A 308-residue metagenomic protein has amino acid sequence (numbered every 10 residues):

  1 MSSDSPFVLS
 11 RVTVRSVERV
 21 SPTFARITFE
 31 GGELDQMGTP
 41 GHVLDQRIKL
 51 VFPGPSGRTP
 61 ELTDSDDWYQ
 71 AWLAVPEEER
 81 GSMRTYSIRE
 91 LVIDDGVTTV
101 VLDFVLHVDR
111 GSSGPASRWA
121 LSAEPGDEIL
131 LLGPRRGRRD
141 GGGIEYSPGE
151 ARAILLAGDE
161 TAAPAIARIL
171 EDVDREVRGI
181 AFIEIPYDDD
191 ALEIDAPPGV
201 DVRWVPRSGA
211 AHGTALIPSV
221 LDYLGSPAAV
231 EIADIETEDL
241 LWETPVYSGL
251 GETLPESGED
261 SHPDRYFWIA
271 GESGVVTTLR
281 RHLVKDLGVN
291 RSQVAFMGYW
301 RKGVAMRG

Functional and structural regions predicted by a protein language model:
M1-G308: Extended, composition-driven regions rather than compact fold-specific motifs
